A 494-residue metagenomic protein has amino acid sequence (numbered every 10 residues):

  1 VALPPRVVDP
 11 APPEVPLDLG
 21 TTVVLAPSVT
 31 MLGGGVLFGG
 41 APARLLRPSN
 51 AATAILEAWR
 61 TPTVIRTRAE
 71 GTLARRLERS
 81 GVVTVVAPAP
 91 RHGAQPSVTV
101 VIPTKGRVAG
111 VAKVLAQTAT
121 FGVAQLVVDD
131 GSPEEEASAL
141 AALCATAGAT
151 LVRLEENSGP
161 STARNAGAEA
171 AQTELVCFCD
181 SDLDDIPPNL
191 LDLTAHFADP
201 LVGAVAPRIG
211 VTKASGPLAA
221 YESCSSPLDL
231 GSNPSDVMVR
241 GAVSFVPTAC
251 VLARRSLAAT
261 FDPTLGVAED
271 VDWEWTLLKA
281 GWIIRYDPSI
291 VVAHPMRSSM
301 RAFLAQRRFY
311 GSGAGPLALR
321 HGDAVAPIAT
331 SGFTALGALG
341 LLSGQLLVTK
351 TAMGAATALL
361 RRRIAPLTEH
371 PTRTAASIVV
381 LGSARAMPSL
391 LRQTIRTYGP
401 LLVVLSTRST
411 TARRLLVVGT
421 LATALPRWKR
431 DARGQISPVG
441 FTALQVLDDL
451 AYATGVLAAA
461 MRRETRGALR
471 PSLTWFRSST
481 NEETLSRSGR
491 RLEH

Functional and structural regions predicted by a protein language model:
P4-L17, V23, T30, G35-A41 (+3 more regions): N-proximal low-complexity "stem/linker" segments adjacent to membrane-targeting elements
L77, V246-A253, L257-A259, T264-I290: A short, conserved alpha-helix in the catalytic core of glycosyltransferases
L115-R153: Acidic donor-binding segment of Leloir-type glycosyltransferases
L154-A171, S181, D192, P234-G241 (+2 more regions): Glycine-rich, basic loop-to-helix element that forms the pyrophosphate-binding segment of sugar-nucleotide handling
V176: Short aromatic/hydrophobic "clamp" motif used to bind/position activated sugar donors
P188-A220, P295: Conserved donor NDP-sugar-binding/catalytic core segment of glycosyltransferases
P207, E222-V243: Short, flexible, basic/aromatic active-site loop/helix in glycosyltransferases
V271-A324, M353-G382: Catalytic donor/gating beta->alpha subdomain of glycosyltransferases that bind UDP-sugars
